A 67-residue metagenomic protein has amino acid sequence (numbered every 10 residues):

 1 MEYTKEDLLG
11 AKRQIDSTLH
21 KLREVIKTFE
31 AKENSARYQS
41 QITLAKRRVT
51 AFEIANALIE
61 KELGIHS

Functional and structural regions predicted by a protein language model:
M1-Y3: Short, charge-rich amphipathic alpha-helices with coiled-coil/heptad character
G10-S67: Short, charge-rich amphipathic interface segments used for partner binding and complex assembly
